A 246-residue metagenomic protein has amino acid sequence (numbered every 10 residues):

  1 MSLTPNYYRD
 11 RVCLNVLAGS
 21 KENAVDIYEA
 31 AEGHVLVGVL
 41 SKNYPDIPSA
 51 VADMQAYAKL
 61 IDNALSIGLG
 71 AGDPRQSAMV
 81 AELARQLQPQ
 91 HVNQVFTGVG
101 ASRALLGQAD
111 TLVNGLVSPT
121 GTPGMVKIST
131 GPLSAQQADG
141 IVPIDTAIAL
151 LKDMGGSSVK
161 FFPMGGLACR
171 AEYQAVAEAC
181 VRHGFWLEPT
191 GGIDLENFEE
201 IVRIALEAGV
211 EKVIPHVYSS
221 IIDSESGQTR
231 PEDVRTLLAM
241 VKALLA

Functional and structural regions predicted by a protein language model:
M1-N93, I148-D153, L167-Y173, V181 (+1 more regions): Conserved N-terminal beta1-alpha1 strand-loop-helix module at the mouth
C13-V16, V35-N43, Q90-A101, G121 (+2 more regions): Glycine-rich phosphate-binding active-site loops on the catalytic face of alpha/beta enzymes
N23-E29, R75-L87, G100-G107, T146-A147 (+2 more regions): Catalytic cores of alpha/beta
G70-L167, H183: Conserved anion-binding
Q86-V92, L112-G121, G165-G166, V202-V213 (+1 more regions): Short secondary-structure transition/capping segments
A104-L106, I221-A246: C-terminal helical cap(s) of enzyme catalytic domains, especially alpha/beta-barrels
G140-D145, R170-A177, R230-D233: Charged helix-capping and loop-helix junction motifs
F162, A177, R182-G227: Catalytic-face loop-and-helix region of soluble metabolic enzyme cores
